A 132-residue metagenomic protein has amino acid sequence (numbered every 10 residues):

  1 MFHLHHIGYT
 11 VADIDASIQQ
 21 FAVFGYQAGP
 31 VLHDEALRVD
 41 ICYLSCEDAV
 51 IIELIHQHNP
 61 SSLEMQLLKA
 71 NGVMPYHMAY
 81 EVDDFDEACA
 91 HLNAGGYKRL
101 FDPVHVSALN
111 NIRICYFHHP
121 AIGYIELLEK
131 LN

Functional and structural regions predicted by a protein language model:
M1-V39: Long, hydrophobic N-terminal alpha-helical segment
L4-D13, L44, M65-E87, H91 (+1 more regions): Vicinal oxygen chelate
D15, V50, P60, D84-D86 (+1 more regions): Residues that cap or initiate secondary-structure elements
Q19-V23, E87-A94: Replace "anionic and nucleotidyl ligands
F24, A36, P60-L68, S107: A cross-kingdom feature marking solvent-exposed beta-strand/loop segments within repeated, beta-rich binding/scaffold
H33, D40-E47, I52, C89-N132: Vicinal oxygen chelate
